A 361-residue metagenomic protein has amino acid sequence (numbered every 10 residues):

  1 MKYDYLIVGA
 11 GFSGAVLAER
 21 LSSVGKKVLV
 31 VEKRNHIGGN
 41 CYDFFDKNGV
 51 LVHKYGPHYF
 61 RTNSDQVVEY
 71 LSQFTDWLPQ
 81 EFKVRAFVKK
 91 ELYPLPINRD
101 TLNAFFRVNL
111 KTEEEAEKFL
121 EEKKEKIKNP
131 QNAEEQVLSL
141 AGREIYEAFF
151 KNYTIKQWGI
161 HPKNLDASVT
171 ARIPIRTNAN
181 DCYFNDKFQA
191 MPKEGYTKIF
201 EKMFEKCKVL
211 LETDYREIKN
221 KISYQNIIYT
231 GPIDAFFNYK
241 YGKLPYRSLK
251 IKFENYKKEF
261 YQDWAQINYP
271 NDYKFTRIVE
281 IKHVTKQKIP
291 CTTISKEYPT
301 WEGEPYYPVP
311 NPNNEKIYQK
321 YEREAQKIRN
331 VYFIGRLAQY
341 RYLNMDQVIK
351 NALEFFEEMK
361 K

Functional and structural regions predicted by a protein language model:
Y3, G25, C207, S223-Q225 (+1 more regions): Short, well-ordered alpha-helix to beta-strand connector turns
Y3-V30, F356: N-terminal Rossmann-like FAD-binding beta1-loop-alpha1 element of flavoenzymes
G9, E81, V209-D214, G335: Short loop/edge segments at beta-strand edges and connector loops that shape dinucleotide/nucleotide cofactor-binding
S22-K47: Glycine-rich FAD pyrophosphate-binding loop
N48-K123: Dinucleotide-binding Rossmann-like beta1-alpha1 core, especially the glycine-rich loop that anchors the ADP
E69-Y70, I145, Q262-W264: Structural/interface elements that position substrates and couple domains in central-metabolism enzymes
K89-N226, T230, A235-F237: Active-site/ligand-binding neighborhood in enzyme catalytic cores
Y224-Q225, A235-M359: C-terminal segments that line or cap access tunnels to active or ligand-binding sites in enzymes and enzyme-associated
